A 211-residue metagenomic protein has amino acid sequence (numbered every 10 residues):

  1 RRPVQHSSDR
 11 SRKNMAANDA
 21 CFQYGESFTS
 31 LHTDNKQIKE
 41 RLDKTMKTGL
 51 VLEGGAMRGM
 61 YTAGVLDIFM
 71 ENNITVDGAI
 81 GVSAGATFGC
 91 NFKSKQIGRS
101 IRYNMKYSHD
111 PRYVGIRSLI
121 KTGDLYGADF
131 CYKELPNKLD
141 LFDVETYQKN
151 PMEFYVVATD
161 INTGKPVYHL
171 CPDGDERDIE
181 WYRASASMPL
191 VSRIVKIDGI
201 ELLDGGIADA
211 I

Functional and structural regions predicted by a protein language model:
R1-R2, R10-R12, R41: Basic polycationic patches enriched in arginine
V4-Q5, N18: Short linear motifs in intrinsically disordered, low-complexity N-terminal regions enriched in Ser/Thr with nearby
H6-D9, N14, H32-N35: Intrinsic-disorder-associated, low-complexity terminal segments enriched in Asp/Asn/His/Tyr and depleted of Lys/Arg
F28, H32-V82, C90-I211: Patatin-like phospholipase
